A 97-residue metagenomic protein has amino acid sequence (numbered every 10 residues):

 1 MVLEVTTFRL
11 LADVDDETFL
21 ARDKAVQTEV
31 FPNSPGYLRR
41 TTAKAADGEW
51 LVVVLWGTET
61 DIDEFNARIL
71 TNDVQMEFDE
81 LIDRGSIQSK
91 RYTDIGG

Functional and structural regions predicted by a protein language model:
M1-L51, G57-I69, D83-G97: Short S/T/G/P-rich N-terminal loop/turn motif that feeds into the first structured element of a domain
N72-M76: A common structural junction motif
